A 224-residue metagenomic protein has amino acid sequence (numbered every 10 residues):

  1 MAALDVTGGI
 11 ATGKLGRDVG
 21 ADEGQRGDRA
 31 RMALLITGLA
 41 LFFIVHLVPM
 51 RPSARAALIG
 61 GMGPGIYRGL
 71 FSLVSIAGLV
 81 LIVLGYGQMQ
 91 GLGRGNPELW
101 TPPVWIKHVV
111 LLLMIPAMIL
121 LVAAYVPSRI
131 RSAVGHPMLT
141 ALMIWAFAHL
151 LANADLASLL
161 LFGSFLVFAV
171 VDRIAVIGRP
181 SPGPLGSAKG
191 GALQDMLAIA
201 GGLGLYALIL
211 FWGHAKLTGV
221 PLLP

Functional and structural regions predicted by a protein language model:
A2-A11: Extreme N-terminal basic, low-complexity initiation segments that serve as generic localization/processing leaders
K14-R31: Short, Lys/Arg-enriched N-terminal segments with co-localized hydrophobic residues within the first ~10-30 amino acids
G27-G135, T140-P224: Membrane-anchoring alpha-helices and their flanking helix-loop junctions
